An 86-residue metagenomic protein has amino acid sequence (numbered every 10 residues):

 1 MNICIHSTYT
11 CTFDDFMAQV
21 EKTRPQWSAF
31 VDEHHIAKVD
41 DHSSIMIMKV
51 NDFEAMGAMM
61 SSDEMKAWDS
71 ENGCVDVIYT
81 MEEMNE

Functional and structural regions predicted by a protein language model:
M1-W68, V75-E86: Short S/T/G/P-rich N-terminal loop/turn motif that feeds into the first structured element of a domain
